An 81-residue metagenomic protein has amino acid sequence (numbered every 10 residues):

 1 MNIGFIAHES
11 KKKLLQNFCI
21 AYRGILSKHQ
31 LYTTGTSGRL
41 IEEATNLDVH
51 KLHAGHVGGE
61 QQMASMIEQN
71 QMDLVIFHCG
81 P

Functional and structural regions predicted by a protein language model:
M1-N2: Residues that mark the start of a beta-strand
I6-K12: N-terminal beta1-alpha1 ligand-phosphate binding loop
L14, L40-E43: Phosphate- and divalent-cation-binding pockets in alpha/beta enzyme and binding domains that engage nucleotide-derived
L14-G24: Histidine-anchored nucleotide/phosphate-binding helix
K28-S37: Short internal beta-strands
Q30, L47-V57: Short hydrophobic/aromatic-enriched beta-strand-loop microsegments
E60-P81: Mid-chain, well-packed structural core segment of small domains
